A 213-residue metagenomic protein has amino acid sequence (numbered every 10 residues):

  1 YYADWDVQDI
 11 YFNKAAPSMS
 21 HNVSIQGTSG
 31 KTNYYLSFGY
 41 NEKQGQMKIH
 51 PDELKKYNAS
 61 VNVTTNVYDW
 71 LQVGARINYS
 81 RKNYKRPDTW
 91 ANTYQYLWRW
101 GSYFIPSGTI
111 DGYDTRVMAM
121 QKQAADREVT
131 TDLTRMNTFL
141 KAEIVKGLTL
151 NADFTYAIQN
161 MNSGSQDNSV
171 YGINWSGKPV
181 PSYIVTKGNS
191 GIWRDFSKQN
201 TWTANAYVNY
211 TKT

Functional and structural regions predicted by a protein language model:
Y1-D4, Y35, N41, G45-R135 (+2 more regions): Surface-exposed loop/interface segments of Gram-negative outer-membrane beta-barrel transport/assembly proteins
Y1-S24, Q44-M47: Short strand-turn segments of transmembrane beta-barrel domains in outer membranes, especially the first one or two
S18, S29-G30, T64-W70, E143-V145 (+1 more regions): Outer-membrane beta-barrel channels and translocator barrels
N22-Q26, N62, N137-F139, E143 (+1 more regions): Outer-membrane beta-barrel architecture
I25-G39: Hydrophobic/aromatic-rich, well-ordered segments within soluble, folded domains that form packed cores
L148: An active-site-proximal structural segment forming one wall of the substrate-binding cleft that immediately precedes
